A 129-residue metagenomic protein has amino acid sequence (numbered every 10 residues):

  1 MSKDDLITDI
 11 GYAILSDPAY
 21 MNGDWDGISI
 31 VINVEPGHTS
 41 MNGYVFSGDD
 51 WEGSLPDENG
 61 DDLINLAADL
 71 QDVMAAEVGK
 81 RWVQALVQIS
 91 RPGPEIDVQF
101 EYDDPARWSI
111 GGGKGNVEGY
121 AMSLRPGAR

Functional and structural regions predicted by a protein language model:
M1-R129: Contiguous interface-forming segments/domains that mediate binding rather than catalysis
